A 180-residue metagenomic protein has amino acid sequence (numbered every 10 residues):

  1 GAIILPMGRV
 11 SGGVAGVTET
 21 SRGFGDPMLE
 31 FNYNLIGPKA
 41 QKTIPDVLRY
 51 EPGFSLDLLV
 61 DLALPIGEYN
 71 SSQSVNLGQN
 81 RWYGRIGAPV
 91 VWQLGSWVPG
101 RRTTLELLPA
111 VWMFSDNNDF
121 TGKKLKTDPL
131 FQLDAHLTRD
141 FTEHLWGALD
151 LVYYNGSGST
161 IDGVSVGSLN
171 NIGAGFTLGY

Functional and structural regions predicted by a protein language model:
G1-G8: Surface-exposed extracellular loop regions of Gram-negative outer-membrane beta-barrel proteins
I3, F31, L56-V60, L105-P109 (+4 more regions): Membrane-embedded beta-strand positions of outer-membrane beta-barrel proteins
R9-T127: Outer-membrane pore/translocation modules
N117-Y180: Outer membrane beta-barrel transmembrane domains
